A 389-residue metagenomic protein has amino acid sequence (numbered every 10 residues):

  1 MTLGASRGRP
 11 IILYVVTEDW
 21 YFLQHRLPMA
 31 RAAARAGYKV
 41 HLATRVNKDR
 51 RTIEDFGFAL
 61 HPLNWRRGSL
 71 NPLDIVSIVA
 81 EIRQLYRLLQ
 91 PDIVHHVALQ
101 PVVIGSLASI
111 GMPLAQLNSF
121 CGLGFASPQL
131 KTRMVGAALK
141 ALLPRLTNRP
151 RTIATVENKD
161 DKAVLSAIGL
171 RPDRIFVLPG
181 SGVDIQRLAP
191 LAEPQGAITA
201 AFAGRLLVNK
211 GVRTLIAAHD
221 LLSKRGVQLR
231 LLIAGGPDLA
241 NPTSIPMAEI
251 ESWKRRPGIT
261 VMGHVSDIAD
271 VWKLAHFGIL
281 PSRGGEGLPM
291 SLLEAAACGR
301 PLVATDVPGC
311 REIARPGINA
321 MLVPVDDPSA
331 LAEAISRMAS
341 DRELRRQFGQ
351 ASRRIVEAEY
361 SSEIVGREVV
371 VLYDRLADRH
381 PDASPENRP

Functional and structural regions predicted by a protein language model:
T44-K48, A203, R230-I245: Glycosyltransferase donor-sugar binding loop
H61-P62, K140-P190, F202: Donor nucleotide-sugar binding/catalytic pocket of nucleotide-sugar-dependent glycosyltransferases
L70-D74, S166-A167, P172-R174, P179-I198 (+3 more regions): Acidic anion/phosphate-binding donor-loop and adjacent secondary structure in glycosyltransferase catalytic cores
A192-K210, L215-H219, L231-L232: Conserved donor-binding/catalytic core segment of Leloir-type glycosyltransferases
G235, S244-V265: Nucleotide-activated donor-binding/catalytic signature segment of Leloir-type glycosyltransferases, i.e., the conserved
L280, P301-A304, A314: Short hydrophobic beta-strand element within catalytic cores of glycosyltransferases and related nucleotide-activated
R315-G317, M321-P328, R337-E343: Conserved acidic donor-binding segment of nucleotide-sugar-dependent glycosyltransferases
A330, R337, L344-E359, V365-V371: A short, well-ordered alpha-helix in the C-terminal region of glycosyltransferases
